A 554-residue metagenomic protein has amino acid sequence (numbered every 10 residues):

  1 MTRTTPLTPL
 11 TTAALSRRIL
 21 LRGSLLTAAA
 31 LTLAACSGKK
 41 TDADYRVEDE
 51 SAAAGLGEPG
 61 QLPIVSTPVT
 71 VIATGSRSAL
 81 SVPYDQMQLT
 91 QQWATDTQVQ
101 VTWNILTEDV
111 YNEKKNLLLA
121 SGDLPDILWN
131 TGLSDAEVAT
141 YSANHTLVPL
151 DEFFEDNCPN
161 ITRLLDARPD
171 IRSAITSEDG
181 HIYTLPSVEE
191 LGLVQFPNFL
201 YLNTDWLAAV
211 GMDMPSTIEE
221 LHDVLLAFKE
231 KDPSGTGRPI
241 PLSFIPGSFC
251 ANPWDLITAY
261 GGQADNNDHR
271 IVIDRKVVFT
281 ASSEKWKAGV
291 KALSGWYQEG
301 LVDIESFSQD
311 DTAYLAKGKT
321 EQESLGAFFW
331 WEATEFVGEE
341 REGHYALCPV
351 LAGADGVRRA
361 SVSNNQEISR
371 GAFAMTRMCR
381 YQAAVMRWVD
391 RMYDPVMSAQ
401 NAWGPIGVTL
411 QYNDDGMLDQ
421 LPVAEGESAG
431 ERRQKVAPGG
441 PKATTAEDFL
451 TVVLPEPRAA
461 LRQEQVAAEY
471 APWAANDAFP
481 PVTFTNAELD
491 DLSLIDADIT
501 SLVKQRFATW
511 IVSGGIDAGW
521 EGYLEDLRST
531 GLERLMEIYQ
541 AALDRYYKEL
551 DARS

Functional and structural regions predicted by a protein language model:
M1-L15, I19, G23-L33: N-terminal secretory signal peptides
S66-A79, V99-N104, I127: Short, well-ordered beta-strand elements
G75-S76, R387, D394-T509, G514: Conserved small-residue motifs centered on glycine
L80-V99, L200-Y201, D205, V290: Short, polar/charged alpha-helical segment
T95-N104, V110-E178, D205-M214, E230-S234 (+3 more regions): Extracytoplasmic "Venus flytrap"/periplasmic binding protein-like
A136-F199, A251-K287, L293, E340-N364: Hinge/lid segment of periplasmic solute-binding proteins
A139-T140, G247-H269, L293-E447: Extracytoplasmic/periplasmic substrate-binding proteins
D151, E178-N252, R270-K319, F373-W403 (+1 more regions): Helix-loop-helix "hinge/cap" segment bordering the ligand-binding cleft or interdomain interface
